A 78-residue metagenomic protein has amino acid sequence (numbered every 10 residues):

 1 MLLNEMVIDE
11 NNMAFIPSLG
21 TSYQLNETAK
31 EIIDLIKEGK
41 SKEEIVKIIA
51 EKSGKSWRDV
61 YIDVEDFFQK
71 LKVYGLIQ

Functional and structural regions predicted by a protein language model:
M1-K37: Acidic, low-complexity/disordered tracts enriched in E/D and polar residues
Q24-Q78: Long, charge-rich, low-complexity alpha-helical segments
